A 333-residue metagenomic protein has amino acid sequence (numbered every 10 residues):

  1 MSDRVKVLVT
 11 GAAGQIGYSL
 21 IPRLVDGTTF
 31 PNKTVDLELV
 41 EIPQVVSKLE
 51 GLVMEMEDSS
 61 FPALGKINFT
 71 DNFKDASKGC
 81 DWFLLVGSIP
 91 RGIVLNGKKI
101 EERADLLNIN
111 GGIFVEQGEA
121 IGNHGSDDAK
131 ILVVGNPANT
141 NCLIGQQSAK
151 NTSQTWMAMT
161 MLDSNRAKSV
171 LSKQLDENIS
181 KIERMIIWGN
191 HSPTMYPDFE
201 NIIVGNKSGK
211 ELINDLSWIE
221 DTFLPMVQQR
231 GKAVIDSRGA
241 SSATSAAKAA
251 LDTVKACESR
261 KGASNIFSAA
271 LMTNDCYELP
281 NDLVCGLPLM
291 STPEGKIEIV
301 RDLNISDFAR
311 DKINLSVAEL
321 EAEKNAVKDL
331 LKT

Functional and structural regions predicted by a protein language model:
S2-K6: Extreme N-terminal starter segment of soluble prokaryotic enzymes
V9-A13, I21: N-terminal Rossmann NAD(P)H-binding glycine-rich loop of SDR-like oxidoreductase domains
Y18: Residues forming the Rossmann-fold NAD(P)(H) cofactor-binding site
D26-C80, I89, L95-N96, N325-D329: Conserved N-terminal Rossmann-fold NAD(P) cofactor-binding segment
F83-L85, V133: Redox-cofactor binding/interface segments in oxidoreductases and associated redox assembly factors
K99-V170: Rossmann-like NAD(P)(H) cofactor-binding subdomain of soluble oxidoreductases
A149-Q154, S164-T333: C-terminal substrate-binding/catalytic lobe of Rossmann-fold NAD(P)-dependent dehydrogenases
